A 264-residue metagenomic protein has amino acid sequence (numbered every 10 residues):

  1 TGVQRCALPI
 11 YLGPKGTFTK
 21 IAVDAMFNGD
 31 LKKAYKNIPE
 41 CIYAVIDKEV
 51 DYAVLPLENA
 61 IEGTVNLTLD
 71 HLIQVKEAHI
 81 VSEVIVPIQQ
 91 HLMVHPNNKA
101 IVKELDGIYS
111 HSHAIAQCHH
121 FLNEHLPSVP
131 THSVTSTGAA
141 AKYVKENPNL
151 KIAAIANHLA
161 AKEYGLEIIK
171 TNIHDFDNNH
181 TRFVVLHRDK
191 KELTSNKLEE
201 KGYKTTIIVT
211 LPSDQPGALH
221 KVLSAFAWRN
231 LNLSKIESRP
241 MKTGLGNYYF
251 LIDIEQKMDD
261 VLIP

Functional and structural regions predicted by a protein language model:
T1-V3: Short, exposed "boundary/linker" segments that immediately precede the start of a downstream structural module
R5-P264: Domain-level signature for soluble enzymes in the chorismate/prephenate branch of the shikimate pathway
